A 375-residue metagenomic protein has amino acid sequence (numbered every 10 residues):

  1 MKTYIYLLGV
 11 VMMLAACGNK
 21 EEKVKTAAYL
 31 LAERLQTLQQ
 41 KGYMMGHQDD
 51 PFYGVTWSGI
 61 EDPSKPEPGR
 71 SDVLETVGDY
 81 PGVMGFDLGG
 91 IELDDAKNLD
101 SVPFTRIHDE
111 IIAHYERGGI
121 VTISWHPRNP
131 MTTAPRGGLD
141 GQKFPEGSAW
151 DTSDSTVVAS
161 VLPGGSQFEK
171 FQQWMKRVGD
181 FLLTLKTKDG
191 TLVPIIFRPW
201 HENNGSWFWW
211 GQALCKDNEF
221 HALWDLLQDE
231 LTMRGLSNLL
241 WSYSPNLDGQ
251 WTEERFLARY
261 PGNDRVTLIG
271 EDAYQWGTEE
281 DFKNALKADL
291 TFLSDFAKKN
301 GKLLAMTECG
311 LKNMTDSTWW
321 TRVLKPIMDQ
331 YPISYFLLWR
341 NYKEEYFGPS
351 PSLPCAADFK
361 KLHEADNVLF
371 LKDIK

Functional and structural regions predicted by a protein language model:
L14-A16: C-terminal motif of bacterial Sec signal peptides marking the signal peptidase cleavage site
K20-G89, D94-S101, D366-V368, K372-K375: N-terminal module-boundary/linker segments of secreted carbohydrate-active enzymes
L30, S64-V73, T105-H108, V178-F181 (+3 more regions): Alpha-helical scaffolding within the catalytic cores of extracellular/periplasmic polymer-degrading hydrolases
K41-D50, G301-K375: Substrate-binding cleft of secreted/luminal carbohydrate-active enzymes
G46-Q48, P194, R198-W200, W224-E254 (+2 more regions): Aromatic-lined carbohydrate-recognition surfaces of secreted/lumenal glycan-active proteins
P51-P66, I91-T105, N246-E254, Y274-K287 (+2 more regions): Acidic-and-aromatic substrate-binding clefts and catalytic sites of carbohydrate-active enzymes
M84-F86, F256-K283, W339: Aromatic- and acid-rich polysaccharide-binding/catalytic face of secreted or lumenal carbohydrate-active enzymes
L93-L236: Substrate-binding cleft of extracellular glycoside hydrolase catalytic domains
